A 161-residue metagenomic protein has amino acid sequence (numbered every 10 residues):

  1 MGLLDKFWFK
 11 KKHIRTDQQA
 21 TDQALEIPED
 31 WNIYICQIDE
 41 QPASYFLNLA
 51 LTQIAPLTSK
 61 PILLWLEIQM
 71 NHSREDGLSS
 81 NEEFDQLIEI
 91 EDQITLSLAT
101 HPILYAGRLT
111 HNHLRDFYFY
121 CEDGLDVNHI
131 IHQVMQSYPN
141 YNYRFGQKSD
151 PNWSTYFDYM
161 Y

Functional and structural regions predicted by a protein language model:
M1-D92, L96-A106, G124-L125, D158-M160: Charge-rich, low-complexity segments
I94, V134-M135: Short, non-transmembrane amphipathic alpha-helical segments
R108-H113: A short beta-turn/loop motif at secondary-structure boundaries
L114-Y120: Long, hydrophobic, well-ordered secondary-structure blocks that form the structural core and pocket-lining surfaces
Y120-N128: Helix N-cap motif at beta-to-alpha junctions
Q136-Y161: Conserved short beta-strand edge segments in small beta-sheet-based binding/regulatory domains
